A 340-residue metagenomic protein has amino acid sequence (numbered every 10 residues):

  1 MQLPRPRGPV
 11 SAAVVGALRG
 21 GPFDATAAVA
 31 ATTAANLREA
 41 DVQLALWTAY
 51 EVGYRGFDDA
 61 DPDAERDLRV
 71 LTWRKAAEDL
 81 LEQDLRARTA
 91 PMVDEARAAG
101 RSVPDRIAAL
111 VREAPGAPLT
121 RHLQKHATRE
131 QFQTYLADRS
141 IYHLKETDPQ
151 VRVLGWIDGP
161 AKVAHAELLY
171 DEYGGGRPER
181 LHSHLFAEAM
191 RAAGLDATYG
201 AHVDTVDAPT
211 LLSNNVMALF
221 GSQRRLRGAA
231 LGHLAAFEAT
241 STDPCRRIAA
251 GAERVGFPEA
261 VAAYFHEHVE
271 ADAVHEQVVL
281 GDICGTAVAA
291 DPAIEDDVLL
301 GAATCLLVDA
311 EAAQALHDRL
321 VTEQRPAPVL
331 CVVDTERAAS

Functional and structural regions predicted by a protein language model:
M1-A338: Non-heme di-metal
